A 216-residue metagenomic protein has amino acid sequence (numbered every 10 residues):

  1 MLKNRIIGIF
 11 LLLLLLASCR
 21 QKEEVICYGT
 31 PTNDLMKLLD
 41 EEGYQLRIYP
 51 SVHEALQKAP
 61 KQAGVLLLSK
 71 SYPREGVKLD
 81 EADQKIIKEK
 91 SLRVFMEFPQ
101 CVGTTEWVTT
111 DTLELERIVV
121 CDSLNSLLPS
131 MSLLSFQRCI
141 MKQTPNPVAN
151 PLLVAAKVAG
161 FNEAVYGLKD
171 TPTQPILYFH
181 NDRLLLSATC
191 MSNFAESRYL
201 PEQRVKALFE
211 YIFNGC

Functional and structural regions predicted by a protein language model:
M1-K3: N-terminal secretory signal peptides that target proteins for export/translocation
I6-L15: Sec-dependent N-terminal signal peptides
L16-E24: Bacterial Sec-dependent signal peptides at the C-terminal "C-region" and cleavage site
E23-E106: Helical hinge/lid and interdomain linker segments adjacent to catalytic or ligand-binding clefts that mediate domain
Y72-N150: A glycine-rich, often tryptophan-bearing local segment used as a flexible ligand/cofactor-contacting loop or short
E106-V108, E196-L200: A short, polar/proline- and glycine-enriched secondary-structure boundary/capping micro-motif
E114-R198: Catalytic beta-strand/loop cores that center a nucleophilic Ser/Cys/Thr and support acyl-enzyme chemistry
R204-C216: An acidic-aromatic substrate-binding cleft motif
